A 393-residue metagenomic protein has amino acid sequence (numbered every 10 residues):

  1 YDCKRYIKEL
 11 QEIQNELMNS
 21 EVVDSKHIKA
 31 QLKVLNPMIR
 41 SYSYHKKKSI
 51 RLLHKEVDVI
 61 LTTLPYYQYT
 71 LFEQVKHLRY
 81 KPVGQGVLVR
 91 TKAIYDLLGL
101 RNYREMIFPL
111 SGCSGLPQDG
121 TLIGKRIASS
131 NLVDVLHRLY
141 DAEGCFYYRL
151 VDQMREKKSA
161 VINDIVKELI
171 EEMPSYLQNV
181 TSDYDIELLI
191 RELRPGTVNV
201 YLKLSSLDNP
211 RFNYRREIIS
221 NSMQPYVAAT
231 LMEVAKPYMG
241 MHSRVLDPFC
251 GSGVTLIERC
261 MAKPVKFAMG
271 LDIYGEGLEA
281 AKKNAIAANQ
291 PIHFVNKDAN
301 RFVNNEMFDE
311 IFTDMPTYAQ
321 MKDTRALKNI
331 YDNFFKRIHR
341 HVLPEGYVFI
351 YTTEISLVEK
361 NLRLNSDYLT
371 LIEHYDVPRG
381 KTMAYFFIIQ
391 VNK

Functional and structural regions predicted by a protein language model:
Y1-V83, V89-Y95, L193-K393: Class I S-adenosyl-L-methionine-dependent methyltransferase catalytic core
R40-T181: Non-catalytic nucleic-acid substrate-recognition regions in nucleic-acid-modifying enzymes
Y103-R104, I190, L371: A structural signal for short, hydrophobic beta-strand segments that form beta-sheets in beta-rich/all-beta domains
G144-F146, Y184-L188, G196-V200: Generic beta-strand structural signal
V161, S182, I219-M223: Short, well-structured alpha-helical patches and their helix-loop capping segments that border functional surfaces
Y176-R191, V245-F249: Short, surface-exposed recognition loops or helix-turn segments adjacent to catalytic cores
